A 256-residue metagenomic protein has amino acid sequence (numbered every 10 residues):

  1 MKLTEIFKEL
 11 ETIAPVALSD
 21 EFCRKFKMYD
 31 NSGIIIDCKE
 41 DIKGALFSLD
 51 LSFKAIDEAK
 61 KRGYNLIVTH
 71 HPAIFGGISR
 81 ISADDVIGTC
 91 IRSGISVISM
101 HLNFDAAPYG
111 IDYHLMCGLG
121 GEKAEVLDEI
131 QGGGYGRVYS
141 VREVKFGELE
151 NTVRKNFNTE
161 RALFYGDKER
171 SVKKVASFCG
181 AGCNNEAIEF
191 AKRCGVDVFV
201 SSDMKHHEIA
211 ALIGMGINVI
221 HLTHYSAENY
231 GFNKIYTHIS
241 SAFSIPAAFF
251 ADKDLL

Functional and structural regions predicted by a protein language model:
M1-L256: Active-site catalytic microenvironments in core metabolic enzymes, especially phosphate/sugar-handling
